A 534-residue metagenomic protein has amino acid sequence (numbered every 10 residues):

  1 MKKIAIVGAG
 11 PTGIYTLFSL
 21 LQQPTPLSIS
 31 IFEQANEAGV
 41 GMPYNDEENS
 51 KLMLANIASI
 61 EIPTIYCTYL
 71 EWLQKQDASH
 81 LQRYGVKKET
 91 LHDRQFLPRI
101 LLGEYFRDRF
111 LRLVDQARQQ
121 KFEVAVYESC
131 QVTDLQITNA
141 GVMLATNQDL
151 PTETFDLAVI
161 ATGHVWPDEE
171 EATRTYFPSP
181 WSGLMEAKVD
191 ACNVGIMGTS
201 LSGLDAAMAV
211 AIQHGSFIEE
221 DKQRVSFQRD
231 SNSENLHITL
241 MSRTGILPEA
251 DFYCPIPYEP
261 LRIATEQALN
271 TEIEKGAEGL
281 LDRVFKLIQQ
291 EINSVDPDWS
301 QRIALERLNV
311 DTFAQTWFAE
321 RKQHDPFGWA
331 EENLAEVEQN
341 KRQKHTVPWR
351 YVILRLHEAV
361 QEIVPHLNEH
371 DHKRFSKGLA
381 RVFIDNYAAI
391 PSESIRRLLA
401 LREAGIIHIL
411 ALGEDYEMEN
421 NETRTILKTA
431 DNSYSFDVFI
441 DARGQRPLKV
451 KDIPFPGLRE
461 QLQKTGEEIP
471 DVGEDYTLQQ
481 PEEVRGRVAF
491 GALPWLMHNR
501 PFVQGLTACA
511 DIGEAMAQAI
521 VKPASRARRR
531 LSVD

Functional and structural regions predicted by a protein language model:
M1-D46, K88-D534: Flavin (primarily FAD) cofactor-binding/catalytic cores of flavoenzymes
E47-E71, E259-E266: N-terminal glycine-rich dinucleotide-binding loop that anchors FAD/FMN and/or NAD(P) in oxidoreductases
I57-D108: Conserved N-terminal/central alpha/beta ligand/cofactor-binding core
